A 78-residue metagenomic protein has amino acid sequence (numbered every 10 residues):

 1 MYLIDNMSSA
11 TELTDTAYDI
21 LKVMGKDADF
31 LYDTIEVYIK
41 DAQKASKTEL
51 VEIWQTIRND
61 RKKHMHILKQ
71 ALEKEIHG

Functional and structural regions predicted by a protein language model:
M1-G78: Iron-associated oxidoreductase/ferritin-like identity signal
